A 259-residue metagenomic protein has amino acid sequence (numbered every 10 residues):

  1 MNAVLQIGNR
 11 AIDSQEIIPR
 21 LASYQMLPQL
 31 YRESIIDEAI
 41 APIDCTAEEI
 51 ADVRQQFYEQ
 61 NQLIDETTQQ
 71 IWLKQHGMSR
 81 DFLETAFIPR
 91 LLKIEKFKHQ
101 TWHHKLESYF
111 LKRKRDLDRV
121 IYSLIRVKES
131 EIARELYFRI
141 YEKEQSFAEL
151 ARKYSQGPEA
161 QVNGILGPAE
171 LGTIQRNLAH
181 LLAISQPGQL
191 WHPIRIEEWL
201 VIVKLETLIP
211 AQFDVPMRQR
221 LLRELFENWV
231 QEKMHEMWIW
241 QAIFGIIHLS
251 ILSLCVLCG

Functional and structural regions predicted by a protein language model:
N2-L254: Peptidyl-prolyl cis-trans isomerase
V256-G259: Secreted/luminal cysteine- and crosslink-motif detector
